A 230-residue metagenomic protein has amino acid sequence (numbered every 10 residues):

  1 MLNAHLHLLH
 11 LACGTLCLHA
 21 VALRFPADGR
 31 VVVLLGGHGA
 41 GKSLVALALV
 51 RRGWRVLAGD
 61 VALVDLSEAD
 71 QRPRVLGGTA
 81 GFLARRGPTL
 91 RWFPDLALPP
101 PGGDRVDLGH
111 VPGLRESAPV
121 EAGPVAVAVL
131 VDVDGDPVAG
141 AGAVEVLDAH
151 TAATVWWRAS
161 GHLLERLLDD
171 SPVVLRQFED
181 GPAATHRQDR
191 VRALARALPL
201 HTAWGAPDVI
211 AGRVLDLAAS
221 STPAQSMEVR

Functional and structural regions predicted by a protein language model:
M1-R30: Extreme N-terminal, non-catalytic leader segments that precede Walker-type/kinase nucleotide-binding cores
F25-G36, R51-R230: Glycine-rich, often acidic-flanked micro-motifs that create phosphate/phosphodiester-binding or positioning elements
G39: Walker A (P-loop) phosphate-binding loop of P-loop NTPases
K42: Conserved lysine of the Walker
V45-A46: Post-Walker A alpha-helix
